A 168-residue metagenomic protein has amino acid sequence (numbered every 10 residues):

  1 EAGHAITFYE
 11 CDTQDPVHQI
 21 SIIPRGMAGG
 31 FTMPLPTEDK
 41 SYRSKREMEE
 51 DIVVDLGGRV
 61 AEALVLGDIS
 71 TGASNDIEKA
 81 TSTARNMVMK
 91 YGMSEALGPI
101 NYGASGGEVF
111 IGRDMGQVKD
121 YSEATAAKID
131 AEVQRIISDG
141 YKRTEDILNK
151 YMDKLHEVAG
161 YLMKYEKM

Functional and structural regions predicted by a protein language model:
E1-M168: Soluble catalytic regions of large protease machineries
